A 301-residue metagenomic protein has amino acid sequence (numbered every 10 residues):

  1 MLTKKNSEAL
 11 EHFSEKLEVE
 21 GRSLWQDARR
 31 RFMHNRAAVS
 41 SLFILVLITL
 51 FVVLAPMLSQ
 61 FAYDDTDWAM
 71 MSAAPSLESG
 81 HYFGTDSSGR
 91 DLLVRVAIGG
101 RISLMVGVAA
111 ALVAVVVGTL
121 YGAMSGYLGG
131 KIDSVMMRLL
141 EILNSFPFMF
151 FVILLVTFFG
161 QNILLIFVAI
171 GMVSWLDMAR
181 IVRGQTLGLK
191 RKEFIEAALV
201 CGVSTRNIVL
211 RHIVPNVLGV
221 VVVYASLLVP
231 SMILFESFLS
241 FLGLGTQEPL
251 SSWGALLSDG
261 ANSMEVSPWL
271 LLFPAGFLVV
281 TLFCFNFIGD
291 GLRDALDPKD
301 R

Functional and structural regions predicted by a protein language model:
M1-F43, I288-R301: Transmembrane alpha-helical segments of polytopic membrane transport and secretion proteins
K5-L10, F43, F51-S87, L242-S251: Hydrophobic alpha-helical transmembrane segments of membrane transport/permease proteins and related membrane-embedded
L10-A28, E78-D91, L128, R206-N207 (+1 more regions): Short, membrane-interfacial amphipathic segments enriched in basic
R31, L58, Y82-T85, S263 (+1 more regions): Residue-level signal for helical boundary/lining positions with a hydrophobic bias
F32, L50, I142: Residue-level signature of catalytic and energy-coupling elements of molecular machines, predominantly ATP/GTP-dependent
A37-P56, T119, V279: Short, strongly hydrophobic transmembrane alpha-helices
I48-T49, D67, V214-P215: Short secondary-structure capping/turn micro-motifs that flank functional sites
S87-R301: Alpha-helical transmembrane segments of integral membrane proteins, especially multi-pass inner/plasma-membrane
